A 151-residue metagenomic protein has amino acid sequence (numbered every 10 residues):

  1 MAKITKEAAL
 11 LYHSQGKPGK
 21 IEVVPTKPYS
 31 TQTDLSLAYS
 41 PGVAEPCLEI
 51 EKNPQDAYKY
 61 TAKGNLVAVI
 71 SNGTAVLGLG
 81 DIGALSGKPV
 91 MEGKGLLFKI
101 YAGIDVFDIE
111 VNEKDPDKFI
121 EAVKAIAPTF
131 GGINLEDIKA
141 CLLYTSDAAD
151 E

Functional and structural regions predicted by a protein language model:
A2-L143: Metallocofactor- and cofactor-centric catalytic cores in central/energy metabolism, strongly enriched
Y144-D150: Conserved small/polar residues in nucleotide/adenosyl-binding loops
